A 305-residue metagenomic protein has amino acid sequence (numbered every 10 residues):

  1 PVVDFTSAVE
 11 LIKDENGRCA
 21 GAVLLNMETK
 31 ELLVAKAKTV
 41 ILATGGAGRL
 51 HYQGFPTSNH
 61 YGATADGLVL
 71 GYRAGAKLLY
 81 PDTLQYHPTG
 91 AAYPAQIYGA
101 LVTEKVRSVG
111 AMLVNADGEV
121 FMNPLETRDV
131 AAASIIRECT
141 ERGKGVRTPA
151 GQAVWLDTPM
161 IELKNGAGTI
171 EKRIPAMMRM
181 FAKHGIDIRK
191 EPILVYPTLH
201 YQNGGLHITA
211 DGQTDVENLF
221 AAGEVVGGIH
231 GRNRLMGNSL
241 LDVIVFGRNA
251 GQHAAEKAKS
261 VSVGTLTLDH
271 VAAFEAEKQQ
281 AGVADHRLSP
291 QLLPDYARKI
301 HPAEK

Functional and structural regions predicted by a protein language model:
P1-A8, L78-P81: A conserved beta-strand/loop element that lines the FAD pocket in flavoprotein oxidoreductases
D4-R18: A conserved short coil-to-beta-strand element within the FAD-binding core of flavoproteins
D14-E15, V114-V130, Y201, H207-A221 (+1 more regions): Glycine- and aromatic-enriched mobile tails/lids
E28-T39, D215-V216: Core beta-strand elements of the Rossmann-like FAD/NAD(P) dinucleotide-binding domain in flavoenzyme oxidoreductases
A37-T39, A43-T44, A222-V225: Short, well-ordered coil/turn residues at beta-beta hairpins and beta-strand->alpha-helix junctions within
L42-F55: Flavin (primarily FAD) binding-site architecture
L70, A76-D187, S239, I244 (+1 more regions): An anion/pyrophosphate-binding glycine-rich loop and adjacent beta-alpha core in soluble alpha-beta enzymes
R179-E217: FAD/FMN-dependent oxidoreductases across multiple families
